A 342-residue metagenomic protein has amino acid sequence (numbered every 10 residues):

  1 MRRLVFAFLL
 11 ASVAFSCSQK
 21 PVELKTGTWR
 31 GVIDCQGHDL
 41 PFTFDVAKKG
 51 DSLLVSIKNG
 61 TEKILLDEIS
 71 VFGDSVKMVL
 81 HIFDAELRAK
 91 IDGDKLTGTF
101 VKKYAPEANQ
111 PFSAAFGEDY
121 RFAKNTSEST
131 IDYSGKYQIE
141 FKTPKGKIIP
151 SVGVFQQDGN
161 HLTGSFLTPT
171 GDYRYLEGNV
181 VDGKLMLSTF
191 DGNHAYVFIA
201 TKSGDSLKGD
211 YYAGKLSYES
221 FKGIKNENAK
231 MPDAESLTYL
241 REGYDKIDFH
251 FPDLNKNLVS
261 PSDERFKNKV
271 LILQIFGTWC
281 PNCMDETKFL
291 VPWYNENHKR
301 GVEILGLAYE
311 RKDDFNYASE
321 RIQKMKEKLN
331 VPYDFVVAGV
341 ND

Functional and structural regions predicted by a protein language model:
M1-T28: Bacterial Sec-dependent N-terminal signal peptides
E23-I91, F100, A123-K124, I131-K202: Central antiparallel beta-sheet cores of small beta-barrel/beta-sandwich binding domains
P106-F141, A234-L240, I247-D248: Surface-exposed beta-loop interaction hotspot
G117-N125, L187, K208-Y244: Non-catalytic propeptide/linker segments at domain boundaries
N226-D263, V340: N-terminal "domain-start" segment that seeds a small globular fold
K269-V270, D285-A308, E327: Conserved helix-turn-beta segment immediately C-terminal to the redox Cys motif in thioredoxin-like folds
Q274-P292, D313-D314: Conserved redox-active cysteine motifs that mediate thiol-disulfide chemistry, especially di-cysteine Cys-X(1-2)-Cys
I322-D342: Short, internal strand/loop/helix patches that form the active-site neighborhood or redox-interaction surface
